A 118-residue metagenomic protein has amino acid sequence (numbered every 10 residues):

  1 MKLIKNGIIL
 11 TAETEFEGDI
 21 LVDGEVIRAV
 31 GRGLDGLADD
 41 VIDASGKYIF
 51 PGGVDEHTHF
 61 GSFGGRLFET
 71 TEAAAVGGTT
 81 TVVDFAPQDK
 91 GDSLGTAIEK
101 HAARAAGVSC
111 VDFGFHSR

Functional and structural regions predicted by a protein language model:
M1-P51: Histidine-rich, glycine-flanked metal-binding segment
K2, D35-D84: Replace "His-x-His-based motif
V22-D23, R28, G61, T71-E72 (+1 more regions): Short, low-complexity, polar/charged sequence segments that are solvent-exposed and flexible
T71-R118: Divalent-metal coordination cores built from histidine and acidic residues
